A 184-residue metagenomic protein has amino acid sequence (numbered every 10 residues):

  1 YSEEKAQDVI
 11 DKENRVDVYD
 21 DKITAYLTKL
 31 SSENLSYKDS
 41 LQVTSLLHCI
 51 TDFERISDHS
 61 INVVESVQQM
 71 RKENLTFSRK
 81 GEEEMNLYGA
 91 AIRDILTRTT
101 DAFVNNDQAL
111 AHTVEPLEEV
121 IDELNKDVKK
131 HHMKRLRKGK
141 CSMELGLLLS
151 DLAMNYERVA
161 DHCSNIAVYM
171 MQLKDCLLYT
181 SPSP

Functional and structural regions predicted by a protein language model:
Y1-S181: Cytosolic, long alpha-helical scaffolding segments
